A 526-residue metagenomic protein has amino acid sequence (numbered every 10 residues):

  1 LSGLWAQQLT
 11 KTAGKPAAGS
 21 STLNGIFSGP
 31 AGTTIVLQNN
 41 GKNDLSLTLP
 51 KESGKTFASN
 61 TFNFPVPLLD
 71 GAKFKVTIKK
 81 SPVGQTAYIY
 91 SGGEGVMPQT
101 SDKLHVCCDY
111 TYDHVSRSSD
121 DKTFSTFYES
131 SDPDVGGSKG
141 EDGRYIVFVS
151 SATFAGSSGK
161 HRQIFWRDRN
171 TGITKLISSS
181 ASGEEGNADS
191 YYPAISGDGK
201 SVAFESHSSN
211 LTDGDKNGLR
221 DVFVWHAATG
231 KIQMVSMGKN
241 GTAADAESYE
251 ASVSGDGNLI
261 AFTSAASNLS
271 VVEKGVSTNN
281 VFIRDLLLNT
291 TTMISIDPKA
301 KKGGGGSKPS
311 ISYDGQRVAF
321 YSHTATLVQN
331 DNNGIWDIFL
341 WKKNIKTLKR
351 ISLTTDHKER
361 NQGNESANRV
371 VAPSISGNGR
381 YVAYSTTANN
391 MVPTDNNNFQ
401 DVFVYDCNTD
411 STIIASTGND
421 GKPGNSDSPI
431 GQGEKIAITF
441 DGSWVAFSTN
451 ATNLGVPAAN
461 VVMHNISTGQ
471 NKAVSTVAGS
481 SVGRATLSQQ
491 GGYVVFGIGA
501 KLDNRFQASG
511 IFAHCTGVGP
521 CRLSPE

Functional and structural regions predicted by a protein language model:
L1-K15: Sec-dependent, cleavable N-terminal signal peptides
G14-S20, G25-I26, V96-Y110: Conserved "repeat-terminator" motif of extracellular CCP/Sushi domains
L23-I35: Structural motif
T34-G41, V76: Change to "...patches in solvent-exposed regions of secreted, membrane-anchored, or virion-exposed structural
N39-L45, S81-V83, T468: Change "in extracellular beta-sheet-rich domains … of secreted and cell-surface proteins" to "in beta-sheet-rich domains
N40-G71: Tryptophan-paired
N60-V96: Surface-exposed interfaces of beta-sheet-rich extracellular modules
Y110-E526: Conserved "turn/edge" positions that cap or connect secondary-structure elements within repeat/scaffolded domains
